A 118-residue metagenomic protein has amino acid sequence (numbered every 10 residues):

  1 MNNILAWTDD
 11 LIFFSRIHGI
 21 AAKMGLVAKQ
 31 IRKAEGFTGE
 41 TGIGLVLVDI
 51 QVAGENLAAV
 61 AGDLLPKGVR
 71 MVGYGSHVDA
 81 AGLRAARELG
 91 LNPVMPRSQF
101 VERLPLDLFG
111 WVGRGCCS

Functional and structural regions predicted by a protein language model:
N2-D10: Conserved acidic segment of CheY-like receiver
H18-E40: A short, well-structured beta->alpha microelement
G39, D63, R84-E88: Well-formed, non-transmembrane alpha-helical positions, independent of function
G39-V48: Short acidic/histidine-rich motifs immediately flanking catalytic phosphotransfer sites in two-component signaling
V48-G62: Conserved phosphotransfer microenvironments
R70-S76: Short beta-strand elements of ligand-binding domains
V78-V94: Alpha4 helix (beta4-alpha4-beta5 surface) of REC/receiver domains from two-component response regulators
P105-S118: A charged, well-structured terminal subsegment
